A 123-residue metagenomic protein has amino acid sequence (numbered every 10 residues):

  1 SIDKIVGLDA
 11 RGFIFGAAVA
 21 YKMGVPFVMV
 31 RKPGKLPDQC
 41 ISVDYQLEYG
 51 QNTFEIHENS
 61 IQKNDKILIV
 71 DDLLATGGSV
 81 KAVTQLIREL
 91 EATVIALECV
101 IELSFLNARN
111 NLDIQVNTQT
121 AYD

Functional and structural regions predicted by a protein language model:
I2-D9: Short glycine-rich phosphate-binding loop at a beta-alpha junction
D3, D65, I95: Conserved acidic residues
I5, F27, L97: Residue-level signature of catalytic and energy-coupling elements of molecular machines, predominantly ATP/GTP-dependent
G7, I69-V70: Generic enzyme active-site microenvironment
I14-M23, T84: Short Gly/Thr/Asp-enriched flexible loops that form oxyanion-binding sites at enzyme active sites
V25-I67: Short, glycine/charge-rich flexible loops or terminal/linker lids adjacent to PRPP-binding catalytic cores
D72, G77: Conserved G/P- and acidic residue-centered "switch" motifs that form tight phosphate/ATP-binding loops in soluble
K81-D123: PRPP-dependent phosphoribosyltransferase catalytic core
